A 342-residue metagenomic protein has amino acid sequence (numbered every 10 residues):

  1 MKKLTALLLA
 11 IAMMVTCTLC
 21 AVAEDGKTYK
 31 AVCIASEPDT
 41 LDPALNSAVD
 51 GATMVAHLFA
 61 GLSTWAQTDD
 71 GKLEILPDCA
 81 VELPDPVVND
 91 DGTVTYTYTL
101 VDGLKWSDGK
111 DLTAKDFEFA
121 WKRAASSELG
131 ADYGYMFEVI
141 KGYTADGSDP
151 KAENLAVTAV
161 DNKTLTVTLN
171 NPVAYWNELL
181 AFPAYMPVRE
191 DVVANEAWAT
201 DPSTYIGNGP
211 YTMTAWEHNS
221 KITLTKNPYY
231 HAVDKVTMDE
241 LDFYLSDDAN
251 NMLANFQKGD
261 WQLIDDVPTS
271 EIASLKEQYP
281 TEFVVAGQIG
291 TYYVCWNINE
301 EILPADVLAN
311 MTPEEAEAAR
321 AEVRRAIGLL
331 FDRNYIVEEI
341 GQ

Functional and structural regions predicted by a protein language model:
M1-L8: Positively charged n-region of N-terminal signal peptides that target proteins for export
L4, T68, V101-E128, P210-I340: Extracytoplasmic/periplasmic ligand-capture domains
C17-G26: Sec-dependent signal peptide cleavage junction
C33-N89, I206: N-terminal lobe/hinge region of extracytoplasmic solute-binding protein
A35-A56, C79-A80, W176-M186, C295-N297 (+1 more regions): A structural "hinge/loop" feature
Q67-D70, K151-A152, K163, L169-D242 (+1 more regions): Gly/Pro-rich hinge or "lid" segments in bacterial periplasmic/extracellular proteins
T97-T99, D116-E118, L129-E190: Surface-exposed binding/hinge segments that line and control ligand-binding clefts or catalytic entry sites
